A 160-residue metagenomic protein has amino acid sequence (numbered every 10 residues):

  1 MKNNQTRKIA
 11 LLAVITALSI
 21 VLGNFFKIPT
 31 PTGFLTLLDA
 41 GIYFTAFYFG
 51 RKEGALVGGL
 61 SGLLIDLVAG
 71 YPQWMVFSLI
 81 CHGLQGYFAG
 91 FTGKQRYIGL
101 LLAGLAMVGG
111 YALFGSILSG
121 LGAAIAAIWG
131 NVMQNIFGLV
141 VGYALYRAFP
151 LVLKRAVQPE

Functional and structural regions predicted by a protein language model:
M1-E160: Loop-helix junctions at membrane interfaces
